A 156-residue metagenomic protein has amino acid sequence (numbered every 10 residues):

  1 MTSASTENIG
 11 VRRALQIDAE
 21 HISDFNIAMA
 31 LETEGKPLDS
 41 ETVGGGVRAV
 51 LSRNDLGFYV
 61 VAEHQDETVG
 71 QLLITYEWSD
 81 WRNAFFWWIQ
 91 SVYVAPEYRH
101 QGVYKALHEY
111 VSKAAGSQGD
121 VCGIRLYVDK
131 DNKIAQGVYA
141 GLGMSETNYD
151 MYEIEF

Functional and structural regions predicted by a protein language model:
M1-I17: Conserved N-terminal entry element of GNAT/NAT acetyltransferase domains
R13-A19, D24-A84, Q90, H108 (+1 more regions): Acetyl-CoA-dependent GNAT
A14, V92-V94, V128: Hydrophobic adenine-recognition pocket in adenosine-nucleotide-binding enzymes
A62, H100-K105: Glycine-rich acyl-CoA binding loop
I89-R99: A short, internal acetyl-CoA/4′-phosphopantetheine-binding micro-motif in the GNAT/acyltransferase core
A95, A106-C122: Conserved acyl-CoA
K105, K130-N148: Conserved active-site alpha-helix within GNAT-family acetyltransferase domains
I124-A135, E153-F156: Conserved beta-strand-loop-alpha-helix junction that forms the acyl-donor binding cleft
